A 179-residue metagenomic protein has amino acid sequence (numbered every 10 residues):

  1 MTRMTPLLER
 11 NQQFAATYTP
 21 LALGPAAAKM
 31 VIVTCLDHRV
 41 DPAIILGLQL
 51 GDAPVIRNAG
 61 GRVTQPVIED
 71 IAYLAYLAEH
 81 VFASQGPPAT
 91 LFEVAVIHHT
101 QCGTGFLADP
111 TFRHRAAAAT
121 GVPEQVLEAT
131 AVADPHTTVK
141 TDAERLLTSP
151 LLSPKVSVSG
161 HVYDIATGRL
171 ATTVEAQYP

Functional and structural regions predicted by a protein language model:
M1-A27, G61-V63, E69-T90, Q101-P179: Divalent-metal-activated hydrolytic enzyme cores
P20-Y73: Conserved beta-strand-loop surface patch within small alpha/beta domains used for substrate/adaptor or ligand engagement
V33-C35, R57, A95-H99, H161-D164: Short beta-strand segments
G51, L91-F92: Short glycine-/polar-rich loops that comprise or flank the Walker A/P-loop and associated switch/sensor motifs
P54-V55, F82-A83, A95: Short hydrophobic alpha-helical runs that function as membrane-insertion/retention elements
